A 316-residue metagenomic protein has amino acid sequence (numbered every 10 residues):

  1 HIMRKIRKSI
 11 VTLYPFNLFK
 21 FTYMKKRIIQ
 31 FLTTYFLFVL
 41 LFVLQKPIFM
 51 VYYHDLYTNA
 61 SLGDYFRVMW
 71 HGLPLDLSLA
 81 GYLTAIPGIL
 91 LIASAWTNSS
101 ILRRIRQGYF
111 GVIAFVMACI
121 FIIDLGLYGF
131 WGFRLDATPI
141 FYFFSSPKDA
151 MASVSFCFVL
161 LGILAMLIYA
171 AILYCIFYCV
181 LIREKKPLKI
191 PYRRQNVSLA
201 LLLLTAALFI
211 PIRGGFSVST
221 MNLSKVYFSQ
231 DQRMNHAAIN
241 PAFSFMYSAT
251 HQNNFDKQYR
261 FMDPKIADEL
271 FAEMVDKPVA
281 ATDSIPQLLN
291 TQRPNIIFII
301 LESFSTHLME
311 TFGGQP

Functional and structural regions predicted by a protein language model:
R4-R7: N-terminal, intrinsically disordered charge-dense segments
Y23-F255: Transmembrane and membrane-interface helices of multi-pass, inner-membrane envelope-modifying transferases
S217-P316: Soluble catalytic regions of membrane-associated enzymes that act on cell-envelope and secretory-pathway components
